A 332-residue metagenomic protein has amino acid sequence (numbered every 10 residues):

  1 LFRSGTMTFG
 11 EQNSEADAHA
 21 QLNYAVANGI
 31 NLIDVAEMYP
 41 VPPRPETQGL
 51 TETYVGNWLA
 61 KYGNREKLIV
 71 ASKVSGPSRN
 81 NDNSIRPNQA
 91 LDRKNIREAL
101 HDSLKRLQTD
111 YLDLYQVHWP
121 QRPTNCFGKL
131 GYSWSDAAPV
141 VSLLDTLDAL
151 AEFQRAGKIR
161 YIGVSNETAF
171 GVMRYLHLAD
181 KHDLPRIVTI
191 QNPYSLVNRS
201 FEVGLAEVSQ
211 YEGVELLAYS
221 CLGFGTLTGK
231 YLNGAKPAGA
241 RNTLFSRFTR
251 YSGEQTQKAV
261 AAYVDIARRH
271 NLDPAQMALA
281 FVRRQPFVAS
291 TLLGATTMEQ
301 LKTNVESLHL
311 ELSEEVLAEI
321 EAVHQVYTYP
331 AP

Functional and structural regions predicted by a protein language model:
F2-K73, R97, H101, D110: N-terminal binding-site loop/beta-alpha segment at the start of enzyme catalytic domains that lines or forms
G5-A16, D82-R97, W134-V141: Active-site mouth loops of central-metabolism enzymes
A16, P120-A322, Y327: Beta/alpha (TIM)-barrel catalytic core signal, keyed to glycine-rich beta->alpha loops juxtaposed to Asp/Glu that bind
Q21, K94-L104, T146-A149, Y263: Short, well-ordered amphipathic alpha-helical segments that serve as non-catalytic structural scaffolds within diverse
G29, R65-L68, D110-L114, R160-Y161 (+2 more regions): Short acidic capping loops at alpha-helix termini that bridge into adjacent secondary structure
P42-G49, G76-L91, P123-Y132: Surface-exposed, active-site-proximal loop segments in enzymatic domains
K105-G128: Active-site groove signature of glycoside hydrolases
